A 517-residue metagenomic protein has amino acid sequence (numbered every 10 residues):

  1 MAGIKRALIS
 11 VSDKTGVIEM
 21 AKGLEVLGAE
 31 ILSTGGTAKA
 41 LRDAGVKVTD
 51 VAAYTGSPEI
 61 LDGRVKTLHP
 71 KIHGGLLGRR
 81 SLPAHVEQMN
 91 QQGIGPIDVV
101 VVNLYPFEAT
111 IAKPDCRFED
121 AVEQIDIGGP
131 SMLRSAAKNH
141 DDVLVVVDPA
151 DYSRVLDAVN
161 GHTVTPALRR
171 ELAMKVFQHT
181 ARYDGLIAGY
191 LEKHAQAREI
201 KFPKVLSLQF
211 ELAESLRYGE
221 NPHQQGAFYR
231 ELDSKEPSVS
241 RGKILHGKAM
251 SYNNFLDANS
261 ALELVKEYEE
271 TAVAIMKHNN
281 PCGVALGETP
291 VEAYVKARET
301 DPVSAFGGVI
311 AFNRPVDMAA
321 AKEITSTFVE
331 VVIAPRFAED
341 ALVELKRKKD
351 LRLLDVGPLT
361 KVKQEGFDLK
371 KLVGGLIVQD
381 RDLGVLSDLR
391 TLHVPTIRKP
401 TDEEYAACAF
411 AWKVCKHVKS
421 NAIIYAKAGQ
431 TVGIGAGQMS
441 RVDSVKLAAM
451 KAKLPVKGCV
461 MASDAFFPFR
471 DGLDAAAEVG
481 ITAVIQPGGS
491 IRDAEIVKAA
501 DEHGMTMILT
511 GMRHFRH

Functional and structural regions predicted by a protein language model:
M1-Y54: N-terminal glycine-/serine-/threonine-rich phosphate-binding loop
A2-I9, M20, V99-V102, D184-G185 (+1 more regions): ATP-dependent carboxylate/acyl-activation modules
I31, V48, V143-V145, L353 (+1 more regions): Hydrophobic beta-strand scaffold residues
G36-F107: Glycine-rich nucleotide/cofactor/substrate-binding loop typically near the N-terminus or early in the first domain
T37-A40, T55-L61, F107-A109, S131-R134 (+6 more regions): Short gly/pro/ser/thr-enriched loop/turn and capping motifs at secondary-structure boundaries
R80-I127, R134-A137, T396-D402: Active-site/ligand-binding-proximal alpha/beta "capping" segment
M132, N139-Y152, L172: Mobile "lid/hinge" segments at catalytic clefts and subdomain interfaces of large enzymes
P149-A150, R154-V205: Non-catalytic interaction/clamp surfaces of large macromolecular machines
